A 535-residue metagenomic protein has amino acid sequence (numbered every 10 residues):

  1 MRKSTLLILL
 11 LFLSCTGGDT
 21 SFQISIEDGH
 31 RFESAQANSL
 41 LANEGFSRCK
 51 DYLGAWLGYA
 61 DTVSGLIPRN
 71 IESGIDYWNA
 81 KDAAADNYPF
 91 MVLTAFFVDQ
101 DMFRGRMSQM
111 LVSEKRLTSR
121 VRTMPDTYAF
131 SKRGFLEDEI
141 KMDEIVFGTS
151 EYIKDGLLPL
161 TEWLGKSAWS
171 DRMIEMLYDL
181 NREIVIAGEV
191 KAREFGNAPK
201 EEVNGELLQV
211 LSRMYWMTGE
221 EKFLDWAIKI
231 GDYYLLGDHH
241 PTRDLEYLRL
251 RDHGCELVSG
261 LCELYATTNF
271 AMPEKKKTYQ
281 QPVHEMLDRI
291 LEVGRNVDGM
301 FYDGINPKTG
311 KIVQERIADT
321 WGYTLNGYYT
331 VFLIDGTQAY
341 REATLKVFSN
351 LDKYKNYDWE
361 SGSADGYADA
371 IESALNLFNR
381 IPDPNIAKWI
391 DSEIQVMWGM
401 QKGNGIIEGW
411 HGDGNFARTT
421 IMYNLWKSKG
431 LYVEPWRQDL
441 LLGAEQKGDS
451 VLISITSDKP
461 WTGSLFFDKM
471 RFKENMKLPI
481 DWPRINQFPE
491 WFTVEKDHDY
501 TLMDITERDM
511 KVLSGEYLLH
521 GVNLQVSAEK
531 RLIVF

Functional and structural regions predicted by a protein language model:
M1, T16-Q23: Non-catalytic N-terminal targeting/anchoring module and adjacent flexible stem/linker that precedes the structured
M1-R2, K530: Short, intrinsically disordered low-complexity segments
R2-I8: Sec-dependent signal peptide recognition, specifically the positively charged N-region followed immediately by
L9-G17: Hydrophobic h-region of N-terminal signal peptides that target proteins for export in Gram-negative bacteria
S21-F535: Glycan-recognition and catalytic cores of secretory/periplasmic carbohydrate-active enzymes
